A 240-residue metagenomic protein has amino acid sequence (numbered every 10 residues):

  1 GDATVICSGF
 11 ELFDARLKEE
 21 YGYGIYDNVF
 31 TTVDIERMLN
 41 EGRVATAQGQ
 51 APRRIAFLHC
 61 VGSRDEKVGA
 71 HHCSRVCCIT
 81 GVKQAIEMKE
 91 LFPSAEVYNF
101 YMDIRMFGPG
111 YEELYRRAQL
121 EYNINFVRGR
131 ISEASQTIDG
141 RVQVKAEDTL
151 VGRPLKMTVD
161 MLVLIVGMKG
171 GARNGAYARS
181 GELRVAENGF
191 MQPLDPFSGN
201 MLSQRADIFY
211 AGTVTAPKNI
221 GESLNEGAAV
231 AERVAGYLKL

Functional and structural regions predicted by a protein language model:
G1-L240: Residues forming the flavin
